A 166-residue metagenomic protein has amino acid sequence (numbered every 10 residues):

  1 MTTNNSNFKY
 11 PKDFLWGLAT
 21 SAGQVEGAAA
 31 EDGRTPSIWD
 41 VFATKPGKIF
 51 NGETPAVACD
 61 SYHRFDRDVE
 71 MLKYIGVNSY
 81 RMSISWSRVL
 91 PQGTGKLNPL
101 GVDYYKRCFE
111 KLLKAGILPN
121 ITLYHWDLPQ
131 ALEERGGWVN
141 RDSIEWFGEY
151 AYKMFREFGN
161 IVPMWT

Functional and structural regions predicted by a protein language model:
M1-T2, I121: Intrinsically disordered/low-complexity terminal segments and short unstructured peptides
T2-N98, V102, C108-K111: N-terminal structural segment of carbohydrate-active enzymes
V69-T166: Substrate-binding cleft and catalytic face of glycoside hydrolase catalytic domains, especially the flexible beta-alpha
